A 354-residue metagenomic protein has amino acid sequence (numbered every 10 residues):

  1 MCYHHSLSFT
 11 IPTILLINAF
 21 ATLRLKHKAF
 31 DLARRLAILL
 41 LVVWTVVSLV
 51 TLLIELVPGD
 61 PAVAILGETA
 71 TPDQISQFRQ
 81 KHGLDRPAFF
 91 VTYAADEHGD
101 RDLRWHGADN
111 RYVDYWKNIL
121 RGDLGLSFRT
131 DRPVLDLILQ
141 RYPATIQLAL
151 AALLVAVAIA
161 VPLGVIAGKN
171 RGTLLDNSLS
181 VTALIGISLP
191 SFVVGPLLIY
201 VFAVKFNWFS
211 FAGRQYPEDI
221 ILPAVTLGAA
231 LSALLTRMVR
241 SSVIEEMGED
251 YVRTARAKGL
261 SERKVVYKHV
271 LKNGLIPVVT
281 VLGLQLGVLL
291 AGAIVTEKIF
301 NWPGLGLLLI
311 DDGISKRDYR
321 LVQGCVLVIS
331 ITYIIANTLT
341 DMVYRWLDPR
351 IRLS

Functional and structural regions predicted by a protein language model:
I11-K28: Short, Lys/Arg-rich, polar N-terminal cytosolic tail immediately upstream of the first transmembrane signal-anchor
F20, L25, A88-V161: An internal, D/E-rich "acidic patch" concept
K26-D31, Y142-L175, S191, V204 (+1 more regions): Alpha-helical transmembrane segments of integral membrane proteins, especially multi-pass inner/plasma-membrane
K28, L32, L36, Q74 (+10 more regions): Hydrophobic alpha-helical segments of integral membrane proteins, encompassing both true transmembrane helices
L39, R141, T145, V181-L184 (+2 more regions): Residue-level signal for discrete positions within transmembrane alpha-helices of multi-pass small-molecule
V43-R111, N207-L222: Hydrophobic alpha-helical transmembrane segments of membrane transport/permease proteins and related membrane-embedded
L49-L56, D114-N118, V181-S210, L227-L231: Membrane-water interface segments at the C-terminal ends of transmembrane alpha-helices in multi-pass inner-membrane
G83-F90, L126, D311-R320: Membrane-interfacial helix-loop-helix junctions in multi-pass membrane proteins
